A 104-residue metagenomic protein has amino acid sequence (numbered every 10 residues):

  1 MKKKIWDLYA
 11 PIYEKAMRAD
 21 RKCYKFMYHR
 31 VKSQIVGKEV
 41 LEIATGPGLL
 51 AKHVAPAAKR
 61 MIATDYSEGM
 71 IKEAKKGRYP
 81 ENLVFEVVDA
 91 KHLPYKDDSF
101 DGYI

Functional and structural regions predicted by a protein language model:
M1-I35: Conserved class I S-adenosyl-L-methionine
E14, E42, D65, D89 (+1 more regions): Acidic active-site catalytic centers that drive phospho-/nucleotidyl reactions and related ester hydrolyses
K38-G46: Conserved class I S-adenosyl-L-methionine
E39, K59-R60, V84, S99-D101: Structural signature of beta-strand start/N-cap positions in the alpha/beta core of ABC transporter nucleotide-binding
T45-H92: Class I SAM-dependent methyltransferase SAM/SAH-binding core
K91-Y103: A short acidic, Gly/Pro-enriched loop at the edge of an enzyme's catalytic core that lines a small-molecule cofactor
